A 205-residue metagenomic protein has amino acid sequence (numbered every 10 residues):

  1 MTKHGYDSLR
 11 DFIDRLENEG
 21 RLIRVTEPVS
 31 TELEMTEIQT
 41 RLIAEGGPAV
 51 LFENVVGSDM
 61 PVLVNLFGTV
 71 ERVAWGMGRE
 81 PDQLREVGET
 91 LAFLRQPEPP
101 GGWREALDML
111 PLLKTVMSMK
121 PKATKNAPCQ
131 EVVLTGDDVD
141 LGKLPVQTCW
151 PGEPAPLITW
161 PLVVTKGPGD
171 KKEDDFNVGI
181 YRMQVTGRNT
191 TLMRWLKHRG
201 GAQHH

Functional and structural regions predicted by a protein language model:
M1-H205: Extended, highly charged
